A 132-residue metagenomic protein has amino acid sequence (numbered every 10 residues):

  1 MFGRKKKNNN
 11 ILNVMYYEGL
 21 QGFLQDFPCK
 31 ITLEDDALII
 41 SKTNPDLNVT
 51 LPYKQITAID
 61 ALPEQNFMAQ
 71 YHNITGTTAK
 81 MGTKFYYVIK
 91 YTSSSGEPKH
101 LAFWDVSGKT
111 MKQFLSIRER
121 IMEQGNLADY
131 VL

Functional and structural regions predicted by a protein language model:
M1-A37, N48, K99: Anionic N-terminal interaction surfaces
F2-R4, A58-L132: Acidic, Ser/Thr- and proline-rich intrinsically disordered linker/docking segments of eukaryotic scaffolds
Y16-Y17, Y53, Y91, F103: Aromatic side chains
D26-P28, D46, G82-Y87: Short, surface-exposed coil-to-beta transition loops
L38-K42, I59-A61: Short hydrophobic/aromatic-rich beta-strand segments that constitute the beta-sheet cores of beta-sandwich/beta-barrel
S41-D46, T92-S94: Secondary-structure transition/turn motif
K42-T43, V49, Q70-Y71: Short histidine-centered beta-strand/loop micro-motifs that create catalytic or ligand/metal-coordination sites
D46-T57: Short coil-to-beta-strand transition motifs
